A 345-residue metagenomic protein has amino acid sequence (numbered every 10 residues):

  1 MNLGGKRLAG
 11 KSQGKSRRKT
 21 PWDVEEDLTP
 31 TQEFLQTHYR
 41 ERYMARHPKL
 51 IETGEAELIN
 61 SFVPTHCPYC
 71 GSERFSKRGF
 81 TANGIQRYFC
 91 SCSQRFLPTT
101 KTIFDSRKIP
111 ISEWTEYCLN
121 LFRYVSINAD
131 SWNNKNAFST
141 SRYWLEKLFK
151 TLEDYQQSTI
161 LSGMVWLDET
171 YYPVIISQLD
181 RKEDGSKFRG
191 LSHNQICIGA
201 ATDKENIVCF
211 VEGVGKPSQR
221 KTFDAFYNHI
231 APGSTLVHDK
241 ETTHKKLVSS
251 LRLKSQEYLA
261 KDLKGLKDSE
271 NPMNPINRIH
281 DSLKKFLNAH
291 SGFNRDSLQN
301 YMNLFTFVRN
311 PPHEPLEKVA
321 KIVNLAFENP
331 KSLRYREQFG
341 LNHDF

Functional and structural regions predicted by a protein language model:
M1-F345: Residue-level recognition of single "structural anchor" positions that define or cap local secondary structure
